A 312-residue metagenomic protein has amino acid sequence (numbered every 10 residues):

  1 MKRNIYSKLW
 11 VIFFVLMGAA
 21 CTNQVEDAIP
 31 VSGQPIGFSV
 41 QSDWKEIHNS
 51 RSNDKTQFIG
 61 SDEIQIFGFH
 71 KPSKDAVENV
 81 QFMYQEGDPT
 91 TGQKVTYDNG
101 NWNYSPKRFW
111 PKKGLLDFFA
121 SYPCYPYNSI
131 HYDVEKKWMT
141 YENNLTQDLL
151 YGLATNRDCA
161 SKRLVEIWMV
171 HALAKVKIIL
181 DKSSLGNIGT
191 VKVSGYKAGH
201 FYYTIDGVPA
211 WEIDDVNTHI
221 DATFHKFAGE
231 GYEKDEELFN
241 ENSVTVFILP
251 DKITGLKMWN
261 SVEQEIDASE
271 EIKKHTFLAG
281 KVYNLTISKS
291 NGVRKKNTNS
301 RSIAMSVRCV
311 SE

Functional and structural regions predicted by a protein language model:
K2-I5, G18-V293, S311: Sec-type signal peptide cleavage vicinity
W10-A19: Bacterial N-terminal signal peptides
N291-E312: C-terminal, surface-exposed recognition/capping segments
